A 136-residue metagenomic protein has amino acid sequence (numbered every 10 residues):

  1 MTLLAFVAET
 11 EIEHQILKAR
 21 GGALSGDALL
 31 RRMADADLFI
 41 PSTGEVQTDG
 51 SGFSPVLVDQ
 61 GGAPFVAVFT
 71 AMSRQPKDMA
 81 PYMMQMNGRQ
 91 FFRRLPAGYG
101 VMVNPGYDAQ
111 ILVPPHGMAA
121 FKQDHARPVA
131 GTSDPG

Functional and structural regions predicted by a protein language model:
M1-G136: An interfacial alpha-helical scaffold signature
